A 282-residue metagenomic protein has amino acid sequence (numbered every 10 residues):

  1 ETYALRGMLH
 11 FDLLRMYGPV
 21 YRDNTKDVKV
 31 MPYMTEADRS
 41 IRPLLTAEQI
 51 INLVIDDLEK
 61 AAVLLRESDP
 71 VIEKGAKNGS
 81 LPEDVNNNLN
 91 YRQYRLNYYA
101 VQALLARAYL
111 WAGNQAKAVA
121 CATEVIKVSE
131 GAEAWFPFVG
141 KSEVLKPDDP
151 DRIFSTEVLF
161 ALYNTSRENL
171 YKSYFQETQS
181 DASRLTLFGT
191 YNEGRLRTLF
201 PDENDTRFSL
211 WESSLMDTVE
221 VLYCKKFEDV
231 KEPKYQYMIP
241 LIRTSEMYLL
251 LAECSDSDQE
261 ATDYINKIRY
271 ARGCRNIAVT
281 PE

Functional and structural regions predicted by a protein language model:
E1-Q176, T186, T198-E282: Acidic/polar-rich alpha-helix caps and helix-coil junctions
D181-T190: Glycine-rich phosphate/pyrophosphate-handling loop used in enzymes and phosphotransfer proteins
